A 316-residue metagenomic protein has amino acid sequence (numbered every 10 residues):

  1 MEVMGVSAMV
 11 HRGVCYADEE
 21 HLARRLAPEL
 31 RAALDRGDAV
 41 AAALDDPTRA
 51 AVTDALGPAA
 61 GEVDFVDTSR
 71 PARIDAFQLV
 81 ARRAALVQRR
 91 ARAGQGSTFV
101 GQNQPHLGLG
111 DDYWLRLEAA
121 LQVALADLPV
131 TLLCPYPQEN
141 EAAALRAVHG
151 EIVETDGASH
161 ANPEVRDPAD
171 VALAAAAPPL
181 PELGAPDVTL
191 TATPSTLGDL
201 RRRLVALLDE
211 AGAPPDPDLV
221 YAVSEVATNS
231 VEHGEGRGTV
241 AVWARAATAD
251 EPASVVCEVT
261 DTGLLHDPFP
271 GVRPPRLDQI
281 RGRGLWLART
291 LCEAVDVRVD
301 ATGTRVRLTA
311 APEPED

Functional and structural regions predicted by a protein language model:
M1-P194, A206, P312-D316: Non-catalytic sensory/regulatory segments that transmit input signals in bacterial signaling proteins
L26, L117, V223, R281-G284: Amphipathic coiled-coil/heptad-repeat helices and related helical stalk/stem segments that mediate oligomerization
A32, A124, A211, N229-S230 (+1 more regions): Histidine kinase transmitter module recognition
R36, D209-P215, G234-G238, E293: Short glycine/proline-enriched coil/turn segments at helix->beta-strand junctions
A42, F99-N103, L125, V130-Y136 (+5 more regions): Long, contiguous hydrophobic alpha-helical segments, chiefly transmembrane helices and signal peptides
P178-P181, V231-D316: Conserved beta-strand-loop-beta-strand hairpin that lines the nucleotide-binding pocket of ATP/GTP-utilizing enzymes
T191-S195, P252-V255: N-terminal short leaders/motifs
S195-V231, A246, Q279: Conserved short strand/loop->alpha-helix "switch" segment adjacent to the catalytic nucleotide/phosphoryl-transfer site
